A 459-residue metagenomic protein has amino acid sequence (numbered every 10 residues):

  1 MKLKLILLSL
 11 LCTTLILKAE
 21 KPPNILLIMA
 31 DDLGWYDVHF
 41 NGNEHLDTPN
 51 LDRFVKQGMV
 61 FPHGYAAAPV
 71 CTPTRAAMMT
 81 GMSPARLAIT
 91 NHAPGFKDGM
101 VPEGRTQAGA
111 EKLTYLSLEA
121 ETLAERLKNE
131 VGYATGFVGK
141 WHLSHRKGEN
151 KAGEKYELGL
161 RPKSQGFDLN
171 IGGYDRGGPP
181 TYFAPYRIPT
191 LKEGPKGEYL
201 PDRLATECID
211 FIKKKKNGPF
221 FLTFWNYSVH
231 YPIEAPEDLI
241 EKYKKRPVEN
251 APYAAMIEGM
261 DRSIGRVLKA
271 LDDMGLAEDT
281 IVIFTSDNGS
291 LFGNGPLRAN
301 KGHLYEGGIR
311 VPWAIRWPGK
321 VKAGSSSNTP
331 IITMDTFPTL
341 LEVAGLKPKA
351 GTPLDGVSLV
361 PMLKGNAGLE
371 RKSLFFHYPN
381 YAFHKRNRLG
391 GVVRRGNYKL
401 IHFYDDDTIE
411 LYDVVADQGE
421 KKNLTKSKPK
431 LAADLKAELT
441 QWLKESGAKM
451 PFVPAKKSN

Functional and structural regions predicted by a protein language model:
K2, L17-Y404, T408-E410, A416-K444 (+1 more regions): Formylglycine-dependent sulfatase
K2-L8: Sec-dependent signal peptide recognition, specifically the positively charged N-region followed immediately by
S9-K18: Hydrophobic h-region of N-terminal signal peptides that target proteins for export in Gram-negative bacteria
